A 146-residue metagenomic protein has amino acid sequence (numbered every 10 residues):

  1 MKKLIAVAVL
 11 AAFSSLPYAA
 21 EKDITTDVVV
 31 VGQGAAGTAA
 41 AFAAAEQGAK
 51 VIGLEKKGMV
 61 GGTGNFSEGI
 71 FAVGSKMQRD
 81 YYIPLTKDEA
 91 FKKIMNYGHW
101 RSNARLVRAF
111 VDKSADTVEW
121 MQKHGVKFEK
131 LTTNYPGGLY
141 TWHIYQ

Functional and structural regions predicted by a protein language model:
M1-A19: Gram-negative bacterial Sec-dependent N-terminal signal peptides
K22-A36, I52: Beta1/beta-strand and adjacent pyrophosphate-binding region of the FAD-binding site in flavoprotein oxidoreductases
T38-F42, V118: Generic hydrophobic/aromatic pocket-lining and core-packing "Φ" positions
A45-S67: Glycine-rich FAD pyrophosphate-binding loop
K56, H99-A109, V126-N134: Surface-exposed patches in mature extracellular/periplasmic domains of secreted proteins
G62, D80, N96-H99, L131-G138: Aromatic-residue-lined binding/catalytic grooves and analogous aromatic/hydrophobic interfacial grooves in multimeric
A72-F110: Glycine-rich active-site loop/strand segments that organize a redox cofactor
D112-Q146: Conserved redox-cofactor binding core of oxidoreductases
